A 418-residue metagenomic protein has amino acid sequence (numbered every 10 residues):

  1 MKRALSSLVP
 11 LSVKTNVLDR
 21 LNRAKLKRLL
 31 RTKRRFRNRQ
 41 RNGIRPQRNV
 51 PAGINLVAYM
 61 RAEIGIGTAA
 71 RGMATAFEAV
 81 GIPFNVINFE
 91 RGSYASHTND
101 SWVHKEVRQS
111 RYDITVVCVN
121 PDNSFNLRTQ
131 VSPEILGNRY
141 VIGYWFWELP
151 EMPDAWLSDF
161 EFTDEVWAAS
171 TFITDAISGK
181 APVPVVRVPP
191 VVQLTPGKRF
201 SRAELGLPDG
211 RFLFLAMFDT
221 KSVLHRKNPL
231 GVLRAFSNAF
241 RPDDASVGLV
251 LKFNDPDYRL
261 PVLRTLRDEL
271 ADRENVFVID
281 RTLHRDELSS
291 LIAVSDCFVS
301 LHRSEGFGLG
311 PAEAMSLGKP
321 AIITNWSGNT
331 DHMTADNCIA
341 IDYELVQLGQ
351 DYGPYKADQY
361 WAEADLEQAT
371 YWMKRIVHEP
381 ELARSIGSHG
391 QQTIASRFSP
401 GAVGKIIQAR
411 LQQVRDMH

Functional and structural regions predicted by a protein language model:
K2-V119: N-terminal pre-catalytic "stem/leader" segment of glycosyltransferase-like enzymes
R39-R41, N55-V57, N85-A176, E287: Extended catalytic core of nucleotide-activated donor transferases of GT-like folds
N55, P208-K227, L233-S237, L249-V250: Conserved donor-binding/catalytic core segment of Leloir-type glycosyltransferases
L260-S289: Nucleotide-activated donor-binding/catalytic signature segment of Leloir-type glycosyltransferases, i.e., the conserved
R303: Aromatic "clamp/platform" in nucleotide-sugar-dependent glycosyltransferases that forms part of the donor/acceptor
P320-I323, I339-I341: Short hydrophobic beta-strand element within catalytic cores of glycosyltransferases and related nucleotide-activated
T330-K374: Change "using UDP/GDP/dTDP sugars" to "using nucleotide sugars
Q368-Y371, R375, L382-S396: A short, well-ordered alpha-helix in the C-terminal region of glycosyltransferases
